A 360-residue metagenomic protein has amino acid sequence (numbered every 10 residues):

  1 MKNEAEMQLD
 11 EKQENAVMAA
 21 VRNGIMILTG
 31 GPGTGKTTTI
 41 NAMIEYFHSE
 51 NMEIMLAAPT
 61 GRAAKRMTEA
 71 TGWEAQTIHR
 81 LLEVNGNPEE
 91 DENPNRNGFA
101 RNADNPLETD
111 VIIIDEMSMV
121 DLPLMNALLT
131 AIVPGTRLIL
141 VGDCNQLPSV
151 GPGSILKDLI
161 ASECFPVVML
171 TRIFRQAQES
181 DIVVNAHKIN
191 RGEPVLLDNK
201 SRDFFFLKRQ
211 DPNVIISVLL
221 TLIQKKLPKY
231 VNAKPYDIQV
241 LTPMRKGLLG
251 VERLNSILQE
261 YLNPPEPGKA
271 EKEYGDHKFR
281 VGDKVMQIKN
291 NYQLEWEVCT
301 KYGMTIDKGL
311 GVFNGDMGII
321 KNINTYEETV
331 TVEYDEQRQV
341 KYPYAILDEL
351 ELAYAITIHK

Functional and structural regions predicted by a protein language model:
M1-G31: Pre-Walker A segment
K2, E6-L9, E14, I78-D110: P-loop NTPase nucleotide-binding/switch module
A5, D121, S256-E260, P264-K360: Conserved nucleotide-binding/hydrolysis modules and their immediate coupling elements across P-loop/ASCE NTPase motors
Q8-L9, V17-A19, P32, L56 (+11 more regions): Replace "in large, NTP-powered and nucleic-acid-processing enzymes" with "in large, NTP-powered factors and other
A19, I27, Y46, E50-M52 (+6 more regions): Conserved helicase motor core of SF1/SF2 NTP-dependent helicases
G35: Conserved glycine(s) of the Walker
T39, M43: Hydrophobic positions on the alpha1 helix immediately C-terminal to the Walker A/P-loop
C144-L310: Conserved helicase motor core of P-loop NTPases
